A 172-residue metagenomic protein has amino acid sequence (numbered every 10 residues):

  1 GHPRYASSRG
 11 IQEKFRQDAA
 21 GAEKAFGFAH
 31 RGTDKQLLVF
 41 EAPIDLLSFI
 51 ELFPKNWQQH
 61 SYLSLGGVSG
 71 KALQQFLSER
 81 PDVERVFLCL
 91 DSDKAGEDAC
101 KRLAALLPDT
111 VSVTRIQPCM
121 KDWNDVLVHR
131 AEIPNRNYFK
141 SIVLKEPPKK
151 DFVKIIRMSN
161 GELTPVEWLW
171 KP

Functional and structural regions predicted by a protein language model:
G1-E79: Phosphate-handling DNA/RNA-contact segment within nucleic-acid enzymes
E51-P172: TOPRIM fold recognition
